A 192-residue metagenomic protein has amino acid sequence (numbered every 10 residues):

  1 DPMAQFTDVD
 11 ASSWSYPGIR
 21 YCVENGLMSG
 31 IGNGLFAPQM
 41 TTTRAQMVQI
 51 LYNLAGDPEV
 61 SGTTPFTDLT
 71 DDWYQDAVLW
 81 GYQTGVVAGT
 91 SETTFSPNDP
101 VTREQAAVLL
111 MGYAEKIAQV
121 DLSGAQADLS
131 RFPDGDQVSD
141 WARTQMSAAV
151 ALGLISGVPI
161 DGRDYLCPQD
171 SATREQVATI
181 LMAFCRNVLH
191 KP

Functional and structural regions predicted by a protein language model:
D1-Y16, S29-A77, V87-E104, G112-R143 (+2 more regions): Feature responds to low-complexity, polar/acidic, surface-exposed segments characteristic of secreted/exported proteins
R20-M28: Mature N-terminal segment immediately following signal peptide/propeptide cleavage in secreted/periplasmic
V23, V78, Y82-Q83, V150: Alpha-helix C-terminal capping/helix-coil junction sites
G26, G85, G153: Phosphate/pyrophosphate-binding loop motifs in nucleotide- or prenyl diphosphate-using proteins
S139-L152, A178: Alpha-helical membrane segments in multi-pass integral membrane proteins
A172-Q176: Acidic helix/loop microenvironments that form the catalytic cleft of cell-wall polysaccharide enzymes
